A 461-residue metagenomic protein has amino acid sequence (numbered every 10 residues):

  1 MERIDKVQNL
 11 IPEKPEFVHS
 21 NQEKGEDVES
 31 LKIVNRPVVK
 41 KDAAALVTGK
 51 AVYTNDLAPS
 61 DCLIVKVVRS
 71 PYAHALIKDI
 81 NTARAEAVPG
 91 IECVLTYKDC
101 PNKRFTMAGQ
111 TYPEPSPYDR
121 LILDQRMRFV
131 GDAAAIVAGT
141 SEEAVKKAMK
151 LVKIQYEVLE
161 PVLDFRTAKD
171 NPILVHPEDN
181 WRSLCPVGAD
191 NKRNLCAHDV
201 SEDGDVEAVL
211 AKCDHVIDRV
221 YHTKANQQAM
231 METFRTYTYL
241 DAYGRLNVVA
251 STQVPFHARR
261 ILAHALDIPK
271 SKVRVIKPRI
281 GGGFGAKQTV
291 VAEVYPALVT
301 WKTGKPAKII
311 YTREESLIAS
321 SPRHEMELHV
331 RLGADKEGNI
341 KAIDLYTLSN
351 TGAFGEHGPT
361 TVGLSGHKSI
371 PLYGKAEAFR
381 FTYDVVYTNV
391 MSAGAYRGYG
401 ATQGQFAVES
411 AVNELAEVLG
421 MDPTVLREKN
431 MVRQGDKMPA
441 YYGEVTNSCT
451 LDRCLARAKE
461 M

Functional and structural regions predicted by a protein language model:
M1-D190, V216: Flexible, low-hydrophobicity surface segments
R36, D42-A45, Y112-P113, A189-T236 (+2 more regions): Glycine-rich loop/linker segments at domain edges
G49, C93-Y97, F129, I217-Y221 (+5 more regions): General beta-strand structural signal in soluble alpha/beta enzymes
V52, Y72-H74, D99-P101, A134 (+12 more regions): Short, glycine-/Ser/Thr-/acidic-enriched flexible segments
V67-Y97, A134-Y156, T236-T303, T360-P371 (+5 more regions): Alpha-helical support elements that line or immediately flank enzyme active sites and cofactor-binding pockets
L95-D132, R166-A168, P172-D179, H257 (+5 more regions): Short, surface-exposed loop/turn segments at secondary-structure boundaries that line and modulate
R126-R128, V137, Q227-M230, Y239 (+1 more regions): Replace "in large, NTP-powered and nucleic-acid-processing enzymes" with "in large, NTP-powered factors and other
V175-L266, M431-M461: Helix-loop-helix junctions that connect adjacent transmembrane helices in secondary transporters/permeases, recognized
